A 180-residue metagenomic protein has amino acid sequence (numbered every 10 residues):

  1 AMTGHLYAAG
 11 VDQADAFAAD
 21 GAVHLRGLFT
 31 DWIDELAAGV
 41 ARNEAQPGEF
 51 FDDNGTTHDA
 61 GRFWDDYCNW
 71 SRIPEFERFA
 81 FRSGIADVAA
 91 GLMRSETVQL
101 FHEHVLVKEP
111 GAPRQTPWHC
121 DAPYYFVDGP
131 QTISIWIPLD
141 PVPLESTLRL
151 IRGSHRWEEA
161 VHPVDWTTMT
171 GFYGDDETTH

Functional and structural regions predicted by a protein language model:
A1-D20, H24-W118, Y124-F126, P163: Non-heme Fe(II)-dependent double-stranded beta-helix
A19, T132, I151: Short glycine/serine/threonine-biased micro-segments
R42, S134, T167: Glycine-rich, phosphate-binding/catalytic loops in enzymes
E103, I133, S146: Change "...and in nucleic-acid phosphodiester-cleaving endonucleases..." to "...and in nucleic-acid processing enzymes
H104, C120, I137-P141, L150-R152: Short, structured patches in soluble enzyme cores that scaffold and shape functional sites
F126-P143: Short, conserved beta-strand element in jelly-roll/cupin
P143-H180: Double-stranded beta-helix
